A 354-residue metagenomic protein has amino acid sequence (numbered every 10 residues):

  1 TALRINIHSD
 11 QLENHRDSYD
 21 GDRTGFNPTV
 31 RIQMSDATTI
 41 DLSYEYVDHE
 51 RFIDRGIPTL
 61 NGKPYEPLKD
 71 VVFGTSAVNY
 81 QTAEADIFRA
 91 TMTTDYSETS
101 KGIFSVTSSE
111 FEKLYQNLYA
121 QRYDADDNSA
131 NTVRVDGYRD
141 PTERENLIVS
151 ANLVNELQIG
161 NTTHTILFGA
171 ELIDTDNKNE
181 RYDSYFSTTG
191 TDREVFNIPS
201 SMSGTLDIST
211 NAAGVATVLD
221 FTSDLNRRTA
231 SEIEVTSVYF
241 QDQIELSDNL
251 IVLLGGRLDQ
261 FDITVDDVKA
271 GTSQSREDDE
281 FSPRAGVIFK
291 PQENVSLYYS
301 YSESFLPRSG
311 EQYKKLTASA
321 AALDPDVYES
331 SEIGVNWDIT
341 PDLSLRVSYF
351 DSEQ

Functional and structural regions predicted by a protein language model:
T1-D54, Y80-T91, D95: Transmembrane beta-barrel wall of Gram-negative outer-membrane proteins
D10-E13, L68-A77, A130-Y138, T217-N226 (+2 more regions): Extracytoplasmic loops and strand-loop junctions of Gram-negative outer membrane beta-barrel proteins
E13-N14, V71, L157, E194 (+7 more regions): Flexible, active-site-adjacent loop/turn segments at secondary-structure boundaries
D17-Y19, T39-T75, S108, L114-Y123 (+5 more regions): Outer-membrane beta-barrel and related beta-rich outer-membrane complex signature in Gram-negative bacteria
Y19-R23, P64, K69, N79-A85 (+6 more regions): Transmembrane beta-barrel outer-membrane domains
R31-S35, R144, T163-T175, R227-Q354: Structural signature of Gram-negative outer-membrane beta-barrels, strongest in the C-terminal barrel of TonB-dependent
K69-D136, D140, A321: A compositional/structural signature marking long, glycine- and acidic/polar-rich segments with frequent tryptophans
F88-F111, D136-D266: Face-selective signature of the C-terminal outer-membrane beta-barrel domain
